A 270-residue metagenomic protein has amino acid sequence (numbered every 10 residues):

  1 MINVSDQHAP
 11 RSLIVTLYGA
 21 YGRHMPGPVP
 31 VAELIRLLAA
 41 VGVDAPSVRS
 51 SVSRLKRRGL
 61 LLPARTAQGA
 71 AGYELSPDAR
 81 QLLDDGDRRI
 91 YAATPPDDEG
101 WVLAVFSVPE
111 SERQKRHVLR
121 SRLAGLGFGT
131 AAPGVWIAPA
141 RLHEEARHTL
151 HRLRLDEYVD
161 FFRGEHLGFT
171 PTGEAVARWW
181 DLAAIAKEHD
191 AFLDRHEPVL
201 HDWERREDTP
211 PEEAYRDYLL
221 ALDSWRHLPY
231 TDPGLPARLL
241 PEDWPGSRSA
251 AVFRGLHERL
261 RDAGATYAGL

Functional and structural regions predicted by a protein language model:
M1-A20, Q81: Short alpha-helical segments that sit at the start of domains
M25-L37: Short acidic, hydrophobic short linear motifs in intrinsically disordered regions
R49-S53, A70, R120: Short, hydrophobic-biased segments on the C-terminal half of alpha helices that form "recognition helices"
K56-T66: A short, conserved structural fragment
T66-R88: Short, cationic-aromatic polyanion-contact patches
R80-V102: Short, amphipathic alpha-helical interaction segments positioned at domain boundaries
E110-W203: Mid-protein regulatory/catalytic core that forms ligand/cofactor-binding pockets and protein-protein interaction
E174-L270: C-terminal regulatory/effector modules of DNA-binding transcriptional regulators
